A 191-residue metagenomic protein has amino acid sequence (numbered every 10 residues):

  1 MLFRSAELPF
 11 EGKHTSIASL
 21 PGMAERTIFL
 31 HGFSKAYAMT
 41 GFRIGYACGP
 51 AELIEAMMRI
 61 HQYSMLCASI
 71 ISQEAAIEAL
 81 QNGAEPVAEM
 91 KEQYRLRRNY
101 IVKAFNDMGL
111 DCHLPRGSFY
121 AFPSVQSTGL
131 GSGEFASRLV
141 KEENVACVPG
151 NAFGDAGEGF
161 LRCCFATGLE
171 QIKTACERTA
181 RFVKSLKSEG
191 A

Functional and structural regions predicted by a protein language model:
M1-A191: PLP-dependent class I/II
